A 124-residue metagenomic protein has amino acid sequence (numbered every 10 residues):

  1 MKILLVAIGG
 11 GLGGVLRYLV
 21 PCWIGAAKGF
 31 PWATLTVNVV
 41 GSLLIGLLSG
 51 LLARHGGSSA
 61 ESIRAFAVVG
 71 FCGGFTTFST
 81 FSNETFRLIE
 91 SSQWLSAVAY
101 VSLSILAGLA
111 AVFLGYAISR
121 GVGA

Functional and structural regions predicted by a protein language model:
M1-A124: Membrane-interface helix-loop junctions in multi-pass transporters/channels
